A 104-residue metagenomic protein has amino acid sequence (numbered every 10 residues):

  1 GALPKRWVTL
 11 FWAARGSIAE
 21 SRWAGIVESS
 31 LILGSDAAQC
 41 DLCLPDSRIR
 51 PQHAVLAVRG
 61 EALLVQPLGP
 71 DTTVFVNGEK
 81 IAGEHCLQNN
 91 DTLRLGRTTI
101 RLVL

Functional and structural regions predicted by a protein language model:
G1-S47, A57-R59, R94, T98-V103: Intrinsically disordered, low-complexity acidic Ser/Thr-rich regulatory segments
L31, C40-L42, P51-T92, T98: Forkhead-associated
